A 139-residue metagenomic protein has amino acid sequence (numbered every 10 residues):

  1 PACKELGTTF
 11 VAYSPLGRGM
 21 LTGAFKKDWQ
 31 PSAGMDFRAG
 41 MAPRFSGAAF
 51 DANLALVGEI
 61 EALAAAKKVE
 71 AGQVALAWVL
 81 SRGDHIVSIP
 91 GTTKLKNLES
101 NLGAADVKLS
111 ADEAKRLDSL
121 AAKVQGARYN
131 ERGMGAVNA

Functional and structural regions predicted by a protein language model:
P1-M35, E70: Aromatic-lined glycan-binding groove of carbohydrate-active enzymes
E5, W29, A33-A66, S81-I86 (+2 more regions): Terminal-tail/helix-coil boundary detector
F10-A12, S88-G91: Hydrophobic faces of well-ordered beta-strands that scaffold small-molecule active sites in alpha/beta enzyme cores
V74: Glycine/threonine-rich phosphate-binding loop and adjacent beta-strand/alpha-helix elements that clamp
